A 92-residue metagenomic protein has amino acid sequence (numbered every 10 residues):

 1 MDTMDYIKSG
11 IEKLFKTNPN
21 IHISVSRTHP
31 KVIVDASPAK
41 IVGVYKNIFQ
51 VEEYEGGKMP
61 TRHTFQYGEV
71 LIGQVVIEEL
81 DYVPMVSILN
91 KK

Functional and structural regions predicted by a protein language model:
M1-V34, E55-K92: Short glycine-rich, low-complexity segments
V44-F49: Short, conserved beta-turn/loop elements at beta-strand boundaries and strand-helix junctions
